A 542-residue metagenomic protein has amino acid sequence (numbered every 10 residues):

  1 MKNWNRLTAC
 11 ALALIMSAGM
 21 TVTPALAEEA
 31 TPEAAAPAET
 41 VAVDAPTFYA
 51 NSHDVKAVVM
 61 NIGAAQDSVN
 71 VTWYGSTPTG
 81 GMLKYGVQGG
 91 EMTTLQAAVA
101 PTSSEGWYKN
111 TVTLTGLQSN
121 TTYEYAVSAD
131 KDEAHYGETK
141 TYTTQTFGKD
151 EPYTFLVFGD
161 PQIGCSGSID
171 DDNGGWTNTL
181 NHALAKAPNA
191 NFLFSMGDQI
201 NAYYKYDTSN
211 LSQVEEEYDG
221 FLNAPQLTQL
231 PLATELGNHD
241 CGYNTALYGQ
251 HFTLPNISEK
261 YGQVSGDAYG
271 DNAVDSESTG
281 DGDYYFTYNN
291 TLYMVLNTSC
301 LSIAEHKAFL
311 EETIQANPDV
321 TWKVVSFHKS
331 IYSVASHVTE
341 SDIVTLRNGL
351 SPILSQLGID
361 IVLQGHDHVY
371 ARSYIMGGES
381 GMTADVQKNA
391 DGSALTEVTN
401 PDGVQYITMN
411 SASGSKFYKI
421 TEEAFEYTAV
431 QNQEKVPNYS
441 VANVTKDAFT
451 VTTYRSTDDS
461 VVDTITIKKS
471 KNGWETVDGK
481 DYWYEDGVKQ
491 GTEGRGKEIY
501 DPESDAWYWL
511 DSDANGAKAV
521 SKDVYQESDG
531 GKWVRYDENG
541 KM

Functional and structural regions predicted by a protein language model:
W4-A25: Sec-dependent N-terminal signal peptides of Gram-positive bacterial secreted proteins and lipoproteins
P24-G164, K186, T445-S470: Acidic, histidine-bearing metal-coordination/catalytic regions of metal-dependent phosphoesterases
E91-E105, K109, L156-N178, A202-Q213 (+3 more regions): Acidic/histidine-rich helix-loop elements that form or flank divalent-metal/phosphate-binding sites at the catalytic
T113, T122-Q145, D207-D319, G349 (+2 more regions): Extended active-site neighborhood of metal-dependent phosphoesterases/phosphodiesterases
E151-E235: Conserved, compact domain cores that house catalytic/ligand-binding motifs in diverse enzymes and effector modules
V157-G159, F192-D198, L232-N238, L296-N297 (+3 more regions): Active-site neighborhood of phospho(di)ester-bond hydrolases with catalytic His/Asp-centered motifs
Y204, T208-E217, V320-Q364, Y374-I375 (+1 more regions): Active-site-proximal segments of metal-dependent phosphoesterases and phosphodiesterases across multiple
S470-M542: Extracellular adhesion/carbohydrate-binding repeat motifs centered on closely spaced tryptophans
